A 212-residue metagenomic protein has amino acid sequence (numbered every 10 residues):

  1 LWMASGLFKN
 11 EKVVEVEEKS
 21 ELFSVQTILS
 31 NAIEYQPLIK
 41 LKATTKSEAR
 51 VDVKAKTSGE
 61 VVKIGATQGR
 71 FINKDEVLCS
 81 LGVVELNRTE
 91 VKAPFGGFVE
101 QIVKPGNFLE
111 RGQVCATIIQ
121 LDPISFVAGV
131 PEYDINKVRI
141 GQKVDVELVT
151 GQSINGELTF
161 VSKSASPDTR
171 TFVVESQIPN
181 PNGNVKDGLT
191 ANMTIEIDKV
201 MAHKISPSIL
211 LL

Functional and structural regions predicted by a protein language model:
L1-L41, F71, A93, K137 (+1 more regions): Acidic, gly/proline-rich low-complexity N-terminal segments at the extreme N terminus
V14-E18, E85, A165-F172: Gly/Ser-enriched beta-turn/beta-hairpin loop segments
I28-A32, L41-A43, G156-T159, A202: Short, surface-exposed loop motifs enriched in S/T, G, D/E and P with embedded aromatic residues
Q36-L38, R50, R88, S153: Short, mixed charged/polar active-site loops that provide acid/base catalysis or chelate metal/phosphate cofactors
T44, S58-L81, E90-V130, K143 (+3 more regions): Surface-exposed patches in structured soluble domains
A55: Conserved phosphate/oxyanion-binding catalytic-loop motifs
A128-E132, S176-P179: Short alpha-helix capping/helix-loop boundary micro-motifs
R139, L148, Q152-L212: Structural microfeature recognizing short secondary-structure transition sites
